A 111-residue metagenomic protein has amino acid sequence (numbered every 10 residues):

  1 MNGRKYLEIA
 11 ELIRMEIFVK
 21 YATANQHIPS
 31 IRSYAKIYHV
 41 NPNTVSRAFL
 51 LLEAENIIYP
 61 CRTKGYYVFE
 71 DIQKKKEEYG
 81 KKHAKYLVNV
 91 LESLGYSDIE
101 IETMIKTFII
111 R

Functional and structural regions predicted by a protein language model:
M1-H27, S33, E78-R111: Extreme N-terminal segment that seeds HTH/winged-HTH DNA-binding domains in transcriptional regulators
Y6-I13, N43-A54, T63-F69: Phosphate-binding glycine-rich loops and adjacent basic patches that engage nucleotide phosphates, nucleic-acid
K20, N25, N56, T63-G65: Glycine-centered flexibility sites
H27-Y59: N-terminal helix-turn-helix
I28, P60-V68, I72-Q73: Short, Lys/Arg-rich nucleic-acid/phosphate-binding segment
K36, D71-I72, I110-R111: Short Asp/Glu-rich motifs
I37, N43, Q73, K81-H83: Surface-exposed beta-strand edges and their flanking turn/coil or helix-capping segments
